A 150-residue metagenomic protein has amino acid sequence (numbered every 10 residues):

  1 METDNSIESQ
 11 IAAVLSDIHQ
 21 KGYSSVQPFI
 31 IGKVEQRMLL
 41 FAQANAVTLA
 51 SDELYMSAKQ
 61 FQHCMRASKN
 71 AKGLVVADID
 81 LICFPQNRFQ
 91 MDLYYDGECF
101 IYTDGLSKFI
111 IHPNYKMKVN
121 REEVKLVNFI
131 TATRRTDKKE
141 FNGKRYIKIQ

Functional and structural regions predicted by a protein language model:
M1-Q150: Ribonuclease/tRNase effector modules and their secretory precursors
